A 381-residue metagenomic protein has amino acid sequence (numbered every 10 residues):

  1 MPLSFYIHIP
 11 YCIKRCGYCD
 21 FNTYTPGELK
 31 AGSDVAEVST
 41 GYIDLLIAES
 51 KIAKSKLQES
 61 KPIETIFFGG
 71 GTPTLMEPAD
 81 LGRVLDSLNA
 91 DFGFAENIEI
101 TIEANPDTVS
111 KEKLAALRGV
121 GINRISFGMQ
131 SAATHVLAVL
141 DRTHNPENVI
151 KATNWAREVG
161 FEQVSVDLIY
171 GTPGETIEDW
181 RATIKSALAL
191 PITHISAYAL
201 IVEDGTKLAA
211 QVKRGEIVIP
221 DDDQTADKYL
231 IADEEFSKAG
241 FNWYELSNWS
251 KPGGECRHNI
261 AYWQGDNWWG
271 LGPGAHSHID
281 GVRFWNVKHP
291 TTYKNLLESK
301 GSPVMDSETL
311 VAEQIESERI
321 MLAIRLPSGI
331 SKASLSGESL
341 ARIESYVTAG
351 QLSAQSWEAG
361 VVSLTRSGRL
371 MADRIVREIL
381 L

Functional and structural regions predicted by a protein language model:
P2-S4, T23-K56, K61-S336: C-terminal scaffold of the Radical SAM
P10-T23: Local cysteine-cluster metal-coordination motifs and their immediate loop/turn environment, predominantly Fe-S cluster
T206, W357, T365: Residue-level signal for threonine
W249, W357-V361: Short, Lys/Arg-rich nucleic-acid/phosphate-binding segment
S336-A349: Short amphipathic alpha-helical interaction segments
V347-E358: A short, conserved structural fragment
S367-L381: Short, amphipathic alpha-helical interaction segments positioned at domain boundaries
